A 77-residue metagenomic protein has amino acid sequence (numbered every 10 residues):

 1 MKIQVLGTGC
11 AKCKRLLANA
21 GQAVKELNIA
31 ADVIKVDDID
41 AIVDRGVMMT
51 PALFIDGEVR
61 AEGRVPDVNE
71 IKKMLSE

Functional and structural regions predicted by a protein language model:
M1-N19: Local sequence-structure signature of Cys/Sec-based thiol-disulfide redox active-site neighborhoods
G9, G46, G57: Conserved functional loop/turn residues at catalytic and ligand-binding sites
A20, V24, L75: Conserved hydrophobic residues forming the short capping helix/wall of the S-adenosyl-L-methionine
I29-I39: Thiol-based oxidoreductase modules, predominantly thioredoxin-like and allied folds used for disulfide exchange
D38-A41, E70: Short acidic active-site motifs
I42-M49: Thiol/disulfide oxidoreductase modules built on the thioredoxin-like
P51-V59: A short, hydrophobic beta-strand/beta-hairpin element that forms part of a small beta-sheet core
E58-E77: Non-catalytic, surface beta->alpha helical segment in thiol-disulfide oxidoreductase systems
